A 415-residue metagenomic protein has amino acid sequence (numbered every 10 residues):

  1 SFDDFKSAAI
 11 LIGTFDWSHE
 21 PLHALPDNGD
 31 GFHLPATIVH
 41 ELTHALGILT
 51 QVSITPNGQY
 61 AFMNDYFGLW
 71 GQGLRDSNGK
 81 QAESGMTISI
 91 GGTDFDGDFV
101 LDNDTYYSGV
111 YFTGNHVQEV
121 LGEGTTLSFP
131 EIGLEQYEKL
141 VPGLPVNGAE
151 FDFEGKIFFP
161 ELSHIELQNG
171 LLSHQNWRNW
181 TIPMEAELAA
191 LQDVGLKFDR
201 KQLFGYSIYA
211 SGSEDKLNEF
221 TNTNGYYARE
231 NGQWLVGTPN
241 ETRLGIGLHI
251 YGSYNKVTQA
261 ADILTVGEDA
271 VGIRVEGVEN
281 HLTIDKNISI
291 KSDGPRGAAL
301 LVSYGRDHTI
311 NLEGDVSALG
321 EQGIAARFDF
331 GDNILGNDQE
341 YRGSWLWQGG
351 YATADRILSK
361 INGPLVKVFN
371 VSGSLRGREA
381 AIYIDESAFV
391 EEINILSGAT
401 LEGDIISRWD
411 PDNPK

Functional and structural regions predicted by a protein language model:
S1-V39, H44-E219: Extracellular zinc-dependent metalloprotease catalytic-domain scaffold
S18, L69, R75, D94 (+11 more regions): A generic structural micro-environment signature that highlights single residues at secondary-structure boundaries
E185-A189, V271, G403: Active-site-proximal helix/loop capping residues that flank conserved catalytic or ligand/cofactor
S213-E402, W409-K415: Surface-exposed loop/turn motifs in large extracellular/passenger domains
